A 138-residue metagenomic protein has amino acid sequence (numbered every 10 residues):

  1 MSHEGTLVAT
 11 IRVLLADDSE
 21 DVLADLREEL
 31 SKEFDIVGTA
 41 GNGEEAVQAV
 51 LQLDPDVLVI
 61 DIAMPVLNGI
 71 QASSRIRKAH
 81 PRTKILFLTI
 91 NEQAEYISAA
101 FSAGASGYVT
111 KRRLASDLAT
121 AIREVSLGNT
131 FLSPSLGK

Functional and structural regions predicted by a protein language model:
A16-D17, A40, L58: Conserved sequence signature across two-component system core domains
E20-G38: Two-component/phosphorelay signaling modules centered on CheY-like receiver
N42-E45, L67-Q71: Acidic catalytic/metal-coordinating carboxylates
Q48, I70-R82: Short amphipathic alpha-helix used as the core "switch/output" element in two-component signaling
L53-V59: Active-site beta3 strand of CheY-like receiver
D61, T89: Active-site residues of response regulator receiver
M64: Receiver (REC) domain active-site loop signature in two-component systems and cognate sites in sensor histidine kinases
E95-S102, S106-K138: Short, flexible helix-to-coil linker/hinge segments that flank and couple to helix-turn-helix
